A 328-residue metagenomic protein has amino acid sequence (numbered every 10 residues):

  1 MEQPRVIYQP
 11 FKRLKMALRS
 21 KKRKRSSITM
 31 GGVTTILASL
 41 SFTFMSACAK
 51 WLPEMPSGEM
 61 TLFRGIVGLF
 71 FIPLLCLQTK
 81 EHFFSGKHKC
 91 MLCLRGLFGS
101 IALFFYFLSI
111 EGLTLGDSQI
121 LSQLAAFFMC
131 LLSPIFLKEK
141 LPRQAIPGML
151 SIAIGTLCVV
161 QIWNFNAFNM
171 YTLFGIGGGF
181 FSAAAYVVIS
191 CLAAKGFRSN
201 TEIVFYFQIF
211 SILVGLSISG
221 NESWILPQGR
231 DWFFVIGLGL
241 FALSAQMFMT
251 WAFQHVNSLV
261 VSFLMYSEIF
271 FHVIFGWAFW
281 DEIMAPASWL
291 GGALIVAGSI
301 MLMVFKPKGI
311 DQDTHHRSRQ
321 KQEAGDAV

Functional and structural regions predicted by a protein language model:
V6-P10, M30-G31, M55-I101, F181-A185 (+2 more regions): Transmembrane alpha-helices of multi-pass small-molecule transport proteins
T29-A38, E81-F107, M170-G178, S219 (+2 more regions): Loop-to-transmembrane-helix transition segments
S39, T43, A47-K50, I72 (+2 more regions): Transmembrane alpha-helical segments that form core, pore/gating elements of small-molecule transporters/exporters
S39-T43, P73, G96, S100-F104 (+8 more regions): Hydrophobic/small/kink-forming positions within alpha-helical transmembrane segments of polytopic membrane proteins
L40-M55, F104-L115, L121, A185-R198 (+2 more regions): Juxtamembrane C-cap of transmembrane helices in multi-pass membrane transport proteins
F63, Q119-L124, L192, G196-F210 (+1 more regions): Helix-helix packing/entry segments at the starts of transmembrane helices
Y106-L108, A125-P147, F270-W289: C-terminal transmembrane-helix exit sites in multi-pass transporters
Q144-Q161, A287-K306: Hydrophobic transmembrane alpha-helices of multi-pass small-molecule transport proteins
